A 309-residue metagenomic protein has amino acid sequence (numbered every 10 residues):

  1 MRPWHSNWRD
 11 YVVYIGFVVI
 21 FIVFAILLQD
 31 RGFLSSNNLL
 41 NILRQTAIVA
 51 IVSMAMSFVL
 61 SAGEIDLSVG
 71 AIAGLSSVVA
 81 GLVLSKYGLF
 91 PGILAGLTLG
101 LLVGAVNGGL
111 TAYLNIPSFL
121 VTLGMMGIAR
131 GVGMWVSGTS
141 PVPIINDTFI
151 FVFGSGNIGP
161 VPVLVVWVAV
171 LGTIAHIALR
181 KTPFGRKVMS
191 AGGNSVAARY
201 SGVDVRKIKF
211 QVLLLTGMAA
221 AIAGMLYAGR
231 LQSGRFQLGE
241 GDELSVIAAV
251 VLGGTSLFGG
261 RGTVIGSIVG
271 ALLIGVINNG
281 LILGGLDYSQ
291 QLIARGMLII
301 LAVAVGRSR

Functional and structural regions predicted by a protein language model:
M1-V23, T173, Y200-K207, R230 (+1 more regions): Cytosolic-side transmembrane-helix boundaries in multi-pass membrane proteins
D10-I15, I42, V49-A50, A71-L75 (+8 more regions): Hydrophobic alpha-helical transmembrane segments
G16, I20, F24, S155-S190 (+3 more regions): Alpha-helical transmembrane segments of multi-pass integral membrane proteins
V19-L28, S35-K86, G109-I116, V250 (+3 more regions): Single transmembrane alpha-helix segments in multi-pass membrane proteins
Y87-M126, V269-G270: Alpha-helical transmembrane segments within multi-pass membrane transporters and channels
L114, S118-K181, I208-Q211, R230-G239 (+1 more regions): Transmembrane helix-bundle core of multi-pass membrane transporters and related energy-transducing complexes
S195-R199, V203-L215: Amphipathic cytosolic juxtamembrane alpha-helices at the membrane-cytosol interface of multi-pass membrane transporters
A220, R230-G296: Transmembrane alpha-helical segments in multi-pass inner-membrane proteins
